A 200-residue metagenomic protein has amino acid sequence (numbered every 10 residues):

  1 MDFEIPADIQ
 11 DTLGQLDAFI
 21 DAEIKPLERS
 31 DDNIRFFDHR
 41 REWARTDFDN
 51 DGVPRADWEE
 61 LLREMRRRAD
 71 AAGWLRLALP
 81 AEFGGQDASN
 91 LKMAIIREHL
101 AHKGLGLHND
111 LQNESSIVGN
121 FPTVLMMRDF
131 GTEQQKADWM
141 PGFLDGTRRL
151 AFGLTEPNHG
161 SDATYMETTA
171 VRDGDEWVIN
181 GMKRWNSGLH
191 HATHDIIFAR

Functional and structural regions predicted by a protein language model:
M1-I117, Q134-D138, G142-D145: Amphipathic, small/basic residue-rich leader segments at the start of a protein or domain
P80, G153-T155, N180, F198: Short beta-strand segments
E82, T155-H159, R184-W185: Short, solvent-exposed loop/turn elements at beta->coil junctions and helix N-caps that rim active or binding pockets
A88-N90, D162-T164, G188-A192: Short glycine/proline-enriched turns and hinge-like loops at secondary-structure junctions
L111-Q134, G160: N-terminal glycine-rich flavin-associated loop
G146-L154: A short, Trp-centered hydrophobic/proline-enriched beta-strand micro-motif
A170-V171: A structural signal for short hydrophobic beta-strand segments in well-ordered beta-sheet cores
D175-E176, N180-R200: A short core secondary-structure module
